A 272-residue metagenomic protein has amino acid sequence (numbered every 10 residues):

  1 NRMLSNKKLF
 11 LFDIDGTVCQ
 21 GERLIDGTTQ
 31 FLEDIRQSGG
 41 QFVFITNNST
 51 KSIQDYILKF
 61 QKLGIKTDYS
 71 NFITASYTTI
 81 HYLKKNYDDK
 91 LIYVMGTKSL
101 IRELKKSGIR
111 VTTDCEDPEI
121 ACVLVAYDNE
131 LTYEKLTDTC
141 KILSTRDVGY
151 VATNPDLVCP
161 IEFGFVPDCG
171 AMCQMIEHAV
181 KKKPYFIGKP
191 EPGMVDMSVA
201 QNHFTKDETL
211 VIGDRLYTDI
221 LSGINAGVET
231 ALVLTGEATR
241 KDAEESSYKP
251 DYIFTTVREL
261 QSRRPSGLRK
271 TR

Functional and structural regions predicted by a protein language model:
R2-I14, C19-Q37, K51-I73, I80 (+1 more regions): Asp-based, Mg2+/Mn2+-dependent phosphohydrolase catalytic module
G40: An N-terminal RHG(E/S)-centered segment typical of histidine phosphatases
N48: Conserved phosphate/oxyanion-binding catalytic-loop motifs
